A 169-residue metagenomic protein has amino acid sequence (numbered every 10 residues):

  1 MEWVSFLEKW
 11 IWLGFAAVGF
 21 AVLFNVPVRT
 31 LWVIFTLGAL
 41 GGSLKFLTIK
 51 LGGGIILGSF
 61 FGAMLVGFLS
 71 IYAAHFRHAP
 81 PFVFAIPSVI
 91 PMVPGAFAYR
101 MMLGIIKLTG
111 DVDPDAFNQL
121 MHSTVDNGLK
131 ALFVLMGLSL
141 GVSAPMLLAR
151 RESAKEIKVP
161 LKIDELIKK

Functional and structural regions predicted by a protein language model:
M1, H75, S88, M101-G104: N-terminal hydrophobic targeting segments
M1-L65, P80, I105-K169: Alpha-helical transmembrane segments and their membrane-interface boundaries that form or gate the permeation pathway
S70-S88: Ordered, amphipathic secondary-structure segments that act as subunit-interaction surfaces in large macromolecular
V83-R100: Hydrophobic alpha-helical membrane-insertion segments
